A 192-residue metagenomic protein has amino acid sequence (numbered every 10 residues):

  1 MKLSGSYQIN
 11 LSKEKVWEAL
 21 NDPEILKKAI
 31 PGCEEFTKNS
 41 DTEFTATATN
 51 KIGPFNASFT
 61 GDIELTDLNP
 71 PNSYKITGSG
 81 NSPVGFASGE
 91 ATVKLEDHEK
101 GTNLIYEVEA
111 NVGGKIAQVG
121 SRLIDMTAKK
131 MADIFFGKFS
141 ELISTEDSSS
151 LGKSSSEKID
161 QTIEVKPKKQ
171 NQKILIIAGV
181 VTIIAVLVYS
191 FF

Functional and structural regions predicted by a protein language model:
M1-E43, I177-F192: Hydrophobic ligand-binding cavity/cleft-lining segments
K2-S6, E43, S58-T60, S73 (+2 more regions): Intrinsic-disorder/low-complexity, polar/charged segments enriched in Ser/Thr/Lys/Arg/Asp/Glu/Gln
G5, E34, G61-D67, G89-D97: Hydrophobic/aromatic beta-strand elements that line small-molecule binding cavities or substrate pockets in beta-rich
V16-L20, L26, L65, Y106 (+1 more regions): Hydrophobic pocket/interface hotspot
K38-S79: Glycine-rich portal/gate segments that line the openings of hydrophobic small-molecule binding cavities
G80-L123: Beta-strand/loop substructures that line and gate deep hydrophobic ligand-binding cavities in soluble
I105, K115-K158: A conserved amphipathic terminal alpha-helix motif
S154-F192: C-terminal single-pass membrane-anchor helix
